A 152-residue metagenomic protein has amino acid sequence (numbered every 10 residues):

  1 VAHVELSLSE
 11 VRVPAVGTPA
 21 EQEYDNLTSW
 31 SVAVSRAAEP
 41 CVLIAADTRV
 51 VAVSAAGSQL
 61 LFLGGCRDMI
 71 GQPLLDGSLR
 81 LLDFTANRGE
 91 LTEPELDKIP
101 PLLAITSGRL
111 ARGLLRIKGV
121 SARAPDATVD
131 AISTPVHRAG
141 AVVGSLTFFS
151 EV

Functional and structural regions predicted by a protein language model:
A2-E10, L91-V129, V143: Per-ARNT-Sim (PAS) sensory domains and their PAS-associated C-terminal
V4-G17, P135, G140-V152: PAS-family sensory domains
G17-P19, T28-V32, A37-S107: PAS-family sensory domains
A45, S121, H137-R138: Short, acidic, Ser/Thr-enriched surface-loop or helix-capping motifs
A131-S133: Sensory input modules used in signal transduction, predominantly PAS/LOV/GAF but also related non-catalytic regulatory
